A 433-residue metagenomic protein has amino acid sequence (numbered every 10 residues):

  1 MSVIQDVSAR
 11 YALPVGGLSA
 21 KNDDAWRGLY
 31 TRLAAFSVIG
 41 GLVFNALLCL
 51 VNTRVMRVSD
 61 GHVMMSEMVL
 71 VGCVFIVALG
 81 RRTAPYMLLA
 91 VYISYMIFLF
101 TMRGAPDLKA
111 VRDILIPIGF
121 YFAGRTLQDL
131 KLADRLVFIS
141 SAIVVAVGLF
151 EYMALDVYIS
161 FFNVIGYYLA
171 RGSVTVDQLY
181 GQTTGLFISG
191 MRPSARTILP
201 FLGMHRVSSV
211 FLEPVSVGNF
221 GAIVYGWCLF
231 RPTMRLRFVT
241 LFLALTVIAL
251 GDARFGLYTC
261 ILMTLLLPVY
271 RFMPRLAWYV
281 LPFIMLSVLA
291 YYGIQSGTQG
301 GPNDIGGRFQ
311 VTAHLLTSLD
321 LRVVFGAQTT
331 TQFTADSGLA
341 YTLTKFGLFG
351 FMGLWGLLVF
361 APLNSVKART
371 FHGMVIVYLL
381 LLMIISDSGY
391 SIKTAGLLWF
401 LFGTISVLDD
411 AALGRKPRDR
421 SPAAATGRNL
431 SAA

Functional and structural regions predicted by a protein language model:
L29-S37, P85-Y92, A123-V174, F371-V375: Interfacial loop-to-transmembrane-helix boundary motif in multi-pass membrane proteins
F36-F44, N364-D387, L398-V407: Loop-to-helix entry and N-terminal half of a specific, functionally important transmembrane alpha helix in multi-pass
N45-E67, S94-P117, V147-S160, T342 (+1 more regions): Interfacial transmembrane-helix termini
V71-G72, Y378-L380, S391-A433: Transmembrane alpha-helices of multi-pass inner-membrane enzymes
G72-A78, T101-D156, L354-N364: Transmembrane alpha-helical segments and their membrane-water interfaces
R135-L155, Q178-L250, T259-L267: Alpha-helical transmembrane segments of multi-pass inner-membrane proteins
P232-T240, I261, L265, L348-I384: Hydrophobic transmembrane alpha-helices and their immediate junctions
N303-T342, F346-G353: TM-adjacent membrane-interface loops and short helices in multi-pass inner/ER membrane proteins
